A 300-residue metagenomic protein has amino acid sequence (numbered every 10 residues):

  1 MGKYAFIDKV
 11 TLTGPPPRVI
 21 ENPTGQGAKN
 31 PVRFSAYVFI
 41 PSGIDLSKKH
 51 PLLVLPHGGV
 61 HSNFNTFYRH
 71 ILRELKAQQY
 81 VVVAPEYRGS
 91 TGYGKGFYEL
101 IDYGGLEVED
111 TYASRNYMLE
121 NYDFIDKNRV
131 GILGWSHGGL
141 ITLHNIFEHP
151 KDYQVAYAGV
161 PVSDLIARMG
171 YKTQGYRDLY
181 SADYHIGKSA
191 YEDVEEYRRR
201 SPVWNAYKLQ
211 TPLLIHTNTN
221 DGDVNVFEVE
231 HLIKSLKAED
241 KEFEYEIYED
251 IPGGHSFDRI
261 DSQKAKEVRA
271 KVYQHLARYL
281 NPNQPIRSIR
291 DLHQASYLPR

Functional and structural regions predicted by a protein language model:
G2-N128, L133-W135, G170, S256: Cap/lid segment of the alpha/beta-hydrolase catalytic domain
P16, N22, Y87-R300: Active-site-proximal cap/loop segments of hydrolase catalytic domains
